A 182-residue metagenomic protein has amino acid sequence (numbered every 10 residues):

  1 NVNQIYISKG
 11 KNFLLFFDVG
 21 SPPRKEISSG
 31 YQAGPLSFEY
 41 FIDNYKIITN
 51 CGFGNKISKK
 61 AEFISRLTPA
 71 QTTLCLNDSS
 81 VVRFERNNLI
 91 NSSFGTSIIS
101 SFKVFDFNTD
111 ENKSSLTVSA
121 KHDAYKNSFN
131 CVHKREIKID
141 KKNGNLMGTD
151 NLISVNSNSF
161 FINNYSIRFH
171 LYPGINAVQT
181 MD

Functional and structural regions predicted by a protein language model:
N1-I167, L171-I175: Catalytic and substrate-binding regions of extracellular carbohydrate-active enzymes, especially polysaccharide lyases
V178-D182: Short, intrinsically disordered, charge-balanced linker/junction segments flanking boundaries in proteins
